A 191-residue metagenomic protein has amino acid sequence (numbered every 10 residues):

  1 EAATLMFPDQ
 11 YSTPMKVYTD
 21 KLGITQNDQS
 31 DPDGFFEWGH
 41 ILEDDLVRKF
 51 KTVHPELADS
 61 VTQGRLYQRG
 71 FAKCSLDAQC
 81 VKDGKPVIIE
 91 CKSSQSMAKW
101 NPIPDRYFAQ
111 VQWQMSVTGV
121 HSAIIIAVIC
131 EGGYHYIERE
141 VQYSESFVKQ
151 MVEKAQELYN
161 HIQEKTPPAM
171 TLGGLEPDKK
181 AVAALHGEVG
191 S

Functional and structural regions predicted by a protein language model:
E1-I41: Charged, glycine-rich intrinsically disordered N-terminal tails and low-complexity linkers that flank
A2-M15, C74-D77, Q110-A123, K165-L175: Phosphate-binding glycine-rich loops and adjacent basic patches that engage nucleotide phosphates, nucleic-acid
P8-Q10, K21, T25, R69-G70 (+2 more regions): Surface-exposed loop/turn and secondary-structure junction residues enriched for glycine/proline
T13, I24-D28, L57, L158-A169: Short secondary-structure junctions and interdomain/linker hinges
F36, T52-Q163: Nucleic-acid nuclease catalytic cores
V47-K49: Gly/Pro/Ser/Thr-rich low-complexity, intrinsically disordered segments predominantly at protein N-termini
E145-S191: Short, charged, low-complexity amphipathic alpha-helix
